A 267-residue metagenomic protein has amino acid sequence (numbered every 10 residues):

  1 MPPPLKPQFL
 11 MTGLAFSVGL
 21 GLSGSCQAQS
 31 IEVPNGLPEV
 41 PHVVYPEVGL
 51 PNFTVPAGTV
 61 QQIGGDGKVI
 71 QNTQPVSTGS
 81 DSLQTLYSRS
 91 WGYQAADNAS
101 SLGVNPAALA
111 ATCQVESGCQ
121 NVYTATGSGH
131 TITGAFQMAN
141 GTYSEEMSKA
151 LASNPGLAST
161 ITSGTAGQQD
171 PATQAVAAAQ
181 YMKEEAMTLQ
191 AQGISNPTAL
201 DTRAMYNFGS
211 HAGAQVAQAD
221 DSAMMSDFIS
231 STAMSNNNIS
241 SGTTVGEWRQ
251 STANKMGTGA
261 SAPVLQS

Functional and structural regions predicted by a protein language model:
P2-T12: Bacterial N-terminal signal peptides that target proteins for export
M11-G21: Bacterial N-terminal signal peptides
G24-A28: Sec/Tat signal peptide C-region and signal peptidase I cleavage site
Q29-D97, N121, G141, K149 (+1 more regions): N-terminal export signals and maturation junctions of secreted/periplasmic proteins
K68-Q120, Q168, A172-G193: Export/targeting segments at the very N-terminus of extracytoplasmic proteins
P106-A111, N121-T126, P155-S163, M187-R203 (+1 more regions): Surface-exposed patches in mature extracellular/periplasmic domains of secreted proteins
S128-A158, A178-Q180: Substrate-binding/active-site groove segments that recognize and process beta-1,4-linked N-acetyl-hexosamine
T198-M256: Catalytic and substrate-binding regions of cell-wall glycan-acting enzymes that process beta-1,4-linked
